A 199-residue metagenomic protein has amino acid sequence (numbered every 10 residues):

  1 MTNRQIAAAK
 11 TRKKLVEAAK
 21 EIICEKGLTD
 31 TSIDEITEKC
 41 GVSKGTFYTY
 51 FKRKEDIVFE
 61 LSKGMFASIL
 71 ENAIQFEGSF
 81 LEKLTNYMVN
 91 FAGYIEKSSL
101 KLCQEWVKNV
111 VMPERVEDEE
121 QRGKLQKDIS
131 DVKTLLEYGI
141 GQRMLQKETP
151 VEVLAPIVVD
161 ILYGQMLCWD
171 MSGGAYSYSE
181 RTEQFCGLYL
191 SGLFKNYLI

Functional and structural regions predicted by a protein language model:
M1-K26, D30-K39, D56: Basic, helix-initiating cap at the start of DNA-binding domains
G41-F51: Short hydrophobic/aromatic patch on the recognition helix
F51, I57-M65: Alpha-helical DNA-contacting segments of helix-turn-helix folds
E60, N72-S98, V151-V158, S179: Hydrophobic alpha-helical connector segments
N86-G93, K97, S130, T134-Y138 (+3 more regions): C-terminal peripheral helix-coil segments that are non-catalytic and often amphipathic
I95-V116, L167: Amphipathic alpha-helical segments used for helix-helix packing
R115-M144, V151-P156, D160, M166 (+1 more regions): Amphipathic alpha-helical packing segments from all-alpha helical-bundle domains
